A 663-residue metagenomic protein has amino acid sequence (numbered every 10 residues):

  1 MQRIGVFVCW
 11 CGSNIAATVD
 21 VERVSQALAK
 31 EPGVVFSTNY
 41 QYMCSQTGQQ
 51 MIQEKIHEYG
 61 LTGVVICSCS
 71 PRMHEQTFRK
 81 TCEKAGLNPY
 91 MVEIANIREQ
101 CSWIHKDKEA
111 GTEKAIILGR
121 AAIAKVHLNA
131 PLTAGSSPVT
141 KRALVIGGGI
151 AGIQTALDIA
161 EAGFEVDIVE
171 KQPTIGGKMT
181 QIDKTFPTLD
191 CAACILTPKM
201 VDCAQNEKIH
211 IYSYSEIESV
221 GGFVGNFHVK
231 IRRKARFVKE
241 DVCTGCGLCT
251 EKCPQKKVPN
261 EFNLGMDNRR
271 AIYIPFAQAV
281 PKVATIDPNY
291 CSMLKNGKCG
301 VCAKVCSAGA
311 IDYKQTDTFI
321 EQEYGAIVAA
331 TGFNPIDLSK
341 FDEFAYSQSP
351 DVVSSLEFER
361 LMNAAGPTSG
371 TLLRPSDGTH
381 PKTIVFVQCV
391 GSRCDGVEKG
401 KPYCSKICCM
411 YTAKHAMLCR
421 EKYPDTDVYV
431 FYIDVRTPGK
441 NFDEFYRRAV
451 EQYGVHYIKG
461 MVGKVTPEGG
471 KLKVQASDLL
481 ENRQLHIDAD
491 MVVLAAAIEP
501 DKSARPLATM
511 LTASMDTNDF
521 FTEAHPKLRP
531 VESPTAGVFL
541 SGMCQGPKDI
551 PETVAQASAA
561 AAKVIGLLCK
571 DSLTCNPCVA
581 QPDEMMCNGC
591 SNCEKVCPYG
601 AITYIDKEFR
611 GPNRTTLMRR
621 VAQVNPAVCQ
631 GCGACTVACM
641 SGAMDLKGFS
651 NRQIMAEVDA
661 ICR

Functional and structural regions predicted by a protein language model:
M1-R663: Residues forming the flavin
